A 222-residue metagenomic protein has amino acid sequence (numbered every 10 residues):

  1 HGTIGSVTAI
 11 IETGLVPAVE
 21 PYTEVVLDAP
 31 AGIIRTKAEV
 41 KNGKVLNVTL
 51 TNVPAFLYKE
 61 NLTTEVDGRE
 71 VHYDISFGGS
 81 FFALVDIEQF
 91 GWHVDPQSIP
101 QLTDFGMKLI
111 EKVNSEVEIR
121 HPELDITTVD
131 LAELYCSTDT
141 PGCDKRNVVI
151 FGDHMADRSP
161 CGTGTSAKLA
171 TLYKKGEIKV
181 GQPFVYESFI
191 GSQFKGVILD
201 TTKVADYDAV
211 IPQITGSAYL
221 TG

Functional and structural regions predicted by a protein language model:
G2-G222: Active-site proximal loop and beta-alpha junction motif in alpha/beta enzyme cores
